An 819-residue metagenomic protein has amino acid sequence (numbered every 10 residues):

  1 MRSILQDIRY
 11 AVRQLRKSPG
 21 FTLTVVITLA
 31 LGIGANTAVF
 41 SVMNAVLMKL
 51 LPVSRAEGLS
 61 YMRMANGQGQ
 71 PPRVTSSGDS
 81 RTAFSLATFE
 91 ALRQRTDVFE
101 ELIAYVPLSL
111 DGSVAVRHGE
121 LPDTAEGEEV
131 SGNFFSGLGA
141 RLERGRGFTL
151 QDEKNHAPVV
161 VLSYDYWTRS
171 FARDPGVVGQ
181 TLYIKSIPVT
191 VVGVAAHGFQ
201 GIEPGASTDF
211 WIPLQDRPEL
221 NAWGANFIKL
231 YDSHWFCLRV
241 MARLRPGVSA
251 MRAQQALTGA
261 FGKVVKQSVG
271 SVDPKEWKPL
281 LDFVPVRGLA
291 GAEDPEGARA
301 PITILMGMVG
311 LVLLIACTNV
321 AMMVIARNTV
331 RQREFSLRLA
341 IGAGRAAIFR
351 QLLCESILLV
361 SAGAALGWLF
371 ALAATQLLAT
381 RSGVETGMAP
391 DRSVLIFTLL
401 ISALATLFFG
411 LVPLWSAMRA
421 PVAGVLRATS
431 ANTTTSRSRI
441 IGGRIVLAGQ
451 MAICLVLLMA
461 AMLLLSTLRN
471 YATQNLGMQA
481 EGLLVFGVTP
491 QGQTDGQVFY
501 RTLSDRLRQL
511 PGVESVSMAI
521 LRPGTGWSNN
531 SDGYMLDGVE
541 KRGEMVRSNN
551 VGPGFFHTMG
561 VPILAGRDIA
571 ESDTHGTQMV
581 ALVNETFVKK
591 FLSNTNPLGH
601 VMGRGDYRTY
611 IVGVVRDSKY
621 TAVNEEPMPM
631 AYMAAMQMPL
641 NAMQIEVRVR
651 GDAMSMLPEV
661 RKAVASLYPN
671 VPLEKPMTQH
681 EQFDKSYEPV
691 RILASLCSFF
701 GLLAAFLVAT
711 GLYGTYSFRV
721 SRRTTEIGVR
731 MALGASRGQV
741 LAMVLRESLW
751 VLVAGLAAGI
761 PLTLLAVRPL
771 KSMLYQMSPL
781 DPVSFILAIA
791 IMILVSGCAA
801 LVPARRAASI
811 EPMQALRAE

Functional and structural regions predicted by a protein language model:
M1-F21, V53, L121, E153 (+12 more regions): Membrane-helix entry/capping segments
M1-T22, L289-P295, M323-R350, C354 (+2 more regions): Alpha-helical transmembrane segments of integral membrane proteins
Y10, N36-V178, Y183-T190, Y231-C237 (+7 more regions): Structured, solvent-exposed hinge/loop segments at the ends of secondary-structure elements
S18-R55, A316-C317, A364, G443-T467 (+4 more regions): Short, strongly hydrophobic transmembrane alpha-helices
V39-V42, D282, A321, S356-V425 (+2 more regions): Small-residue-rich transmembrane alpha-helices
M43-G58, G67-Q70, S207-W211, Q215-N226 (+10 more regions): Short juxtamembrane loops and helix-capping segments at transmembrane helix boundaries of multi-pass membrane proteins
V192-G201, P218-E296, Q497-V498, T502-M518 (+3 more regions): "Rare, low-scoring activations can occur in soluble or secreted enzymes where short amphipathic helices or signal
A316-V360, G711-L749, L756, R806 (+1 more regions): Interfacial "coupling" helices/loops that link adjacent transmembrane helices in transporter permeases
